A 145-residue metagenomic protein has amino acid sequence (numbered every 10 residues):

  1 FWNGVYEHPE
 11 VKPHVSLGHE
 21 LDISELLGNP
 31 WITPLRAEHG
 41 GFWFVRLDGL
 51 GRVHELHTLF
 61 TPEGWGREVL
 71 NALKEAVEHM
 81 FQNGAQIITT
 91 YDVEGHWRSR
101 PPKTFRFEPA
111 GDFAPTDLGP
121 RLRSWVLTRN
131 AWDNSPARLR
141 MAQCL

Functional and structural regions predicted by a protein language model:
F1-E20, C144-L145: Short amphipathic alpha-helix that is part of the acyltransferase structural core
H19-I32, G41-R52: A conserved beta-strand-loop-helix scaffold within acyl/acetyltransferase catalytic domains
W31-T33, R52-H54, G119-W125: Short beta-strand micro-motifs in enzyme catalytic cores
G41, A110-D112: Residue-level detector of high-confidence beta-strand sites
G49-E63, Y91: Conserved acetyl-CoA binding element of GNAT-fold acetyltransferases
W65-F81, T104: Conserved acetyl-CoA-binding loop-helix of GNAT-fold acetyltransferases
T89-K103, F107-E108, P115-L118: Conserved beta-strand-loop-alpha-helix junction that forms the acyl-donor binding cleft
P115-L145: C-terminal "cap" of GNAT-fold acetyltransferases
